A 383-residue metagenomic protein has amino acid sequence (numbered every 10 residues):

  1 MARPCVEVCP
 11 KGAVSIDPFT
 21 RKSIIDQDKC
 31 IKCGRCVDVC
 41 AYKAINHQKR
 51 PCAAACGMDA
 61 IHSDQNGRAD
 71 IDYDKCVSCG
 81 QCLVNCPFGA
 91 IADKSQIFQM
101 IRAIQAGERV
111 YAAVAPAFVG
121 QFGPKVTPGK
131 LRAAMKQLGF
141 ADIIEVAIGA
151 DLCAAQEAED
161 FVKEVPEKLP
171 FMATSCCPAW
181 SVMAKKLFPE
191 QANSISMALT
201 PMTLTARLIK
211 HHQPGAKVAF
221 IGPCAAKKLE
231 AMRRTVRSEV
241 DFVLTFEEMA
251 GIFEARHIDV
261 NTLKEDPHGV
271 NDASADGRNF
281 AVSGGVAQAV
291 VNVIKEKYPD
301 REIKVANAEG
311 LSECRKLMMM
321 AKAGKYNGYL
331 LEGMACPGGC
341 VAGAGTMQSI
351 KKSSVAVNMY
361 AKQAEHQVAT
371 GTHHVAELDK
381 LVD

Functional and structural regions predicted by a protein language model:
M1-C5, C33-C36, C79-C82, N327 (+1 more regions): Cysteine-cluster motifs in flexible loop/terminal segments that predominantly coordinate metals
A2-D26, R35-V77, Q81-Q96: Iron-sulfur cluster-binding cysteine motifs and their immediate structural context in ferredoxin-like electron-transfer
R21, I31, H47, V77 (+3 more regions): Residue-level recognition of alpha-helix initiation/capping sites
K29, S78, F161-V162: Active-site-facing alpha/beta catalytic cores
I31, K75-V77, I221, A281-V282: Short conserved micro-motifs on helix faces and helix-strand junctions that flank and scaffold key functional residues
P87, A92-D383: Iron-sulfur-associated redox domains of electron-transfer enzymes in respiratory and anaerobic energy metabolism
